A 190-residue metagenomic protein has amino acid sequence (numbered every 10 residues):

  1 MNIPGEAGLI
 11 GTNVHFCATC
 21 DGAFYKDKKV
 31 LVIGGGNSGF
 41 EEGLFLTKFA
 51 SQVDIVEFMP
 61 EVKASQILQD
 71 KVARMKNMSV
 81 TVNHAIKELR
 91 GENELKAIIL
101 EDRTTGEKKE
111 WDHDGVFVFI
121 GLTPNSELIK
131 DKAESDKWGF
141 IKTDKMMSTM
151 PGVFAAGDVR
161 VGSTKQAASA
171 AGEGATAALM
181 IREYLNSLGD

Functional and structural regions predicted by a protein language model:
N2, A7-F24, V118-Q166, E173 (+1 more regions): FAD-site-proximal beta/loop scaffold in flavoenzymes
K26-K28, N83, M150: Phosphate-coordination loops involved in phosphoryl transfer and adenosine-cofactor binding
G34-G36: Glycine-rich Rossmann-fold phosphate-binding loop(s) that bind the pyrophosphate of adenine dinucleotide cofactors
G39-F40: N-terminal Rossmann-fold NAD(P) dinucleotide-binding loop
K48-D144, E183-D190: A Rossmann-like FAD-binding core segment of flavoenzymes
A170-A178: Short, electropositive alpha-helical surface patch
